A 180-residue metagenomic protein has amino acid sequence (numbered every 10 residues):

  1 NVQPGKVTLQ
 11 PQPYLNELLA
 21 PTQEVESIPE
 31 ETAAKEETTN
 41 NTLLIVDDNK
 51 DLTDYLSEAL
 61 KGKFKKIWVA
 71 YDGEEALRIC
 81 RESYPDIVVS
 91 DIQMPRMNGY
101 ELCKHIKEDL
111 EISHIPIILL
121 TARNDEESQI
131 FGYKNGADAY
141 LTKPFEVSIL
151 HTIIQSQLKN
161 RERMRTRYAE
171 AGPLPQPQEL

Functional and structural regions predicted by a protein language model:
D54-G62: Charged docking surfaces used in two-component/phosphorelay signaling
F64-Y71, I79: Short hydrophobic/Thr-rich beta-strand motif most characteristic of the beta2 strand and flanking loop of CheY-like
S83-V89: Active-site beta3 strand of CheY-like receiver
M94: Receiver (REC) domain active-site loop signature in two-component systems and cognate sites in sensor histidine kinases
F145-I154, L158, T166: C-terminal output helix
